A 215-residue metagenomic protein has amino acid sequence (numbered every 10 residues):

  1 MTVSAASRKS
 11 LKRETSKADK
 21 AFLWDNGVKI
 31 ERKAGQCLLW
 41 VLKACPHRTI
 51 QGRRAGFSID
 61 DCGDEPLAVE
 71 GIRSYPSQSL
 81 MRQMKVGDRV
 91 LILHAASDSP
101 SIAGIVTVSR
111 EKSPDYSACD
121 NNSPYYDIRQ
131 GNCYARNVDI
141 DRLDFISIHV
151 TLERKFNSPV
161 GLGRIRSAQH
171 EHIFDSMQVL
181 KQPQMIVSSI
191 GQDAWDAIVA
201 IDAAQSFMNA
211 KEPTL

Functional and structural regions predicted by a protein language model:
T2-V86, Q205, L215: Compositionally biased, charged N-terminal/linker segments
L42-C45, E153, I190: Structured loops at beta-to-helix junctions and adjacent beta-edge loops in soluble globular domains
R48-I50, N157, A197: Short, acidic Gly/Pro/Ser/Thr-rich loop/turn segments
K85, P100-I102: Short glycine/proline-enriched turns and hinge-like loops at secondary-structure junctions
L91-I92, T107: Hydrophobic beta-strand signal
L93-P100: Short, charged beta-turn/beta-strand-edge "cap" motif at the junction between a beta-strand and an adjacent loop
I102-V187: Aromatic- and Lys/Arg-enriched surface recognition patch
I190-L215: Charged phosphate-binding loop/patch that engages nucleotide di/tri-phosphates or the phosphate backbone of nucleic
